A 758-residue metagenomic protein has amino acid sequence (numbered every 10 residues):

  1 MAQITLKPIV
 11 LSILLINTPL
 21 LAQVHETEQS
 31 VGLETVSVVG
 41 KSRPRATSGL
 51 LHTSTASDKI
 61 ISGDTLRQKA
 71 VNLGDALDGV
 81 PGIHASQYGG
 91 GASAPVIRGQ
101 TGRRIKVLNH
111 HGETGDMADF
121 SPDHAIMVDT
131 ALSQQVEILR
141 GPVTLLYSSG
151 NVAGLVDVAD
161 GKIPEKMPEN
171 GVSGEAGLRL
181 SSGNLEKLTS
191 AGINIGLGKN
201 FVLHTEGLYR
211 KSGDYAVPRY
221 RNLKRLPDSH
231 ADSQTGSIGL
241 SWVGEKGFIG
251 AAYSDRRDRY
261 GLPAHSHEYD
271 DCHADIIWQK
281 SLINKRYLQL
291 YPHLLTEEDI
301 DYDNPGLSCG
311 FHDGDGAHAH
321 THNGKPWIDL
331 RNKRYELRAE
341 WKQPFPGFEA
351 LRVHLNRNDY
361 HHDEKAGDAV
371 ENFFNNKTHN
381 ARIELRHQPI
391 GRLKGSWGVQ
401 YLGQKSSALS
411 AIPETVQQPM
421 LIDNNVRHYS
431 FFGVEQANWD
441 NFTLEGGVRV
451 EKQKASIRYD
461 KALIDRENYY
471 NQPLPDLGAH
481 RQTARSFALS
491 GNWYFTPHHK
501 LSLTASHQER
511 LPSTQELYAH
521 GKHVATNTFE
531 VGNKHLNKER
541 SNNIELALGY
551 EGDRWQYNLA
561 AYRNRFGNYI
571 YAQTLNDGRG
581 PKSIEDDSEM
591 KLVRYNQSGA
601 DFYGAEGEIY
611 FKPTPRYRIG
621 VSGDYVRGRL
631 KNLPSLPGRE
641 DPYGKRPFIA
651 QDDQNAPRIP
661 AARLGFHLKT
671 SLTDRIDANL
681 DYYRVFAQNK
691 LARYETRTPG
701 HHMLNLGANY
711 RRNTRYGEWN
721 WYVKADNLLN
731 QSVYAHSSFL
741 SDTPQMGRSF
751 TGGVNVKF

Functional and structural regions predicted by a protein language model:
M1-G82, K106, N194-I195, Y335 (+6 more regions): N-terminal Sec signal peptide and the immediately downstream disordered periplasmic leader that contains the TonB box
V31-M167, L185, E509, E516 (+2 more regions): Acidic, small-polar-rich N-terminal luminal/periplasmic segments of exported/outer-membrane proteins
I163, G171-E175, G192-G324: Periplasmic-side early beta-strands and strand-to-turn transitions of outer-membrane beta-barrels
N194-G198, E206, Q234, S241-E245 (+9 more regions): Conserved C-terminal beta-signal and adjacent last beta-strands/turns of outer-membrane beta-barrel proteins
V243, F248-S254, N323-Y494, K500-S502 (+5 more regions): Face-selective signature of the C-terminal outer-membrane beta-barrel domain
S266-H267, K405-I412, K454-L474, A479 (+6 more regions): Surface-exposed extracellular loop regions of Gram-negative outer-membrane beta-barrel proteins, predominantly
T378-L385, H428-S430, V531-N537, N543 (+5 more regions): Outer membrane beta-barrel strand-and-loop segments of large Gram-negative receptors, especially TonB-dependent
G391, G395, N438-L444, Q453 (+3 more regions): Gram-negative outer-membrane beta-barrel transporters
